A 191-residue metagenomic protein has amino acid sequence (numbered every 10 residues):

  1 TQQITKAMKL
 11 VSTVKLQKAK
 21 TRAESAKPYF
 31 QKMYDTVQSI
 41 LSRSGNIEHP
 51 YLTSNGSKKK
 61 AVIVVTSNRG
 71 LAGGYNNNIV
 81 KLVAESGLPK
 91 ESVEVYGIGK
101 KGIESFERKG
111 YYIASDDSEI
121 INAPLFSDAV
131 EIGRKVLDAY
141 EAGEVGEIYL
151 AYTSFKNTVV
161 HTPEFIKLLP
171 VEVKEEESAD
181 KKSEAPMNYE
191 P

Functional and structural regions predicted by a protein language model:
T1-P191: C-terminal beta-strand-loop-alpha-helix "lid" module of Rossmann-like NAD(P)-dependent dehydrogenases
